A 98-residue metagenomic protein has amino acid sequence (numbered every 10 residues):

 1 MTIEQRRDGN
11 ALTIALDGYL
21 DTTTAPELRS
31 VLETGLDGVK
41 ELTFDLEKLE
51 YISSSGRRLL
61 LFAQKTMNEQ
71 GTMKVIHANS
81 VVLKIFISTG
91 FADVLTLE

Functional and structural regions predicted by a protein language model:
M1-A15: Short beta-strand/loop segment at the start of cytosolic alpha/beta domains
T22-V94: Amphipathic alpha-helical interaction surfaces in cytosolic regulatory modules
T96-E98: Short acidic-hydrophobic, aromatic-tinged amphipathic segments that line or gate anion-handling sites
